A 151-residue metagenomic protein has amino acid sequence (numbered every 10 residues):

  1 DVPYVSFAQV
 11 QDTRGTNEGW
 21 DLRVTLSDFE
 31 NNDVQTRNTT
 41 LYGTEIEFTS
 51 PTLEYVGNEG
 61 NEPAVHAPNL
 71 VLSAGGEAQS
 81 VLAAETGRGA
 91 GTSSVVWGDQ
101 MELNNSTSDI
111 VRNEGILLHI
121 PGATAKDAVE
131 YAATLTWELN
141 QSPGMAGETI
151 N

Functional and structural regions predicted by a protein language model:
D1-N151: Signature of Gram-negative chaperone-usher
